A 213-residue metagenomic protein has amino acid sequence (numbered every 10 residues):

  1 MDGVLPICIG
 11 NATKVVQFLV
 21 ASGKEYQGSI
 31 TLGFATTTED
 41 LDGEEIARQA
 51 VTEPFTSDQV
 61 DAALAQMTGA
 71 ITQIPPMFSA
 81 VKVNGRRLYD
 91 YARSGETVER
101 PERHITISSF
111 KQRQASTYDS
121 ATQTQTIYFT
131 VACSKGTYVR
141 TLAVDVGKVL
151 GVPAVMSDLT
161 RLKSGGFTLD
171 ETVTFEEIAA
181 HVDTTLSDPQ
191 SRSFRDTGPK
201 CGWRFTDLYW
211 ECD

Functional and structural regions predicted by a protein language model:
M1-D213: Catalytic/RNA-binding core of pseudouridine synthases
